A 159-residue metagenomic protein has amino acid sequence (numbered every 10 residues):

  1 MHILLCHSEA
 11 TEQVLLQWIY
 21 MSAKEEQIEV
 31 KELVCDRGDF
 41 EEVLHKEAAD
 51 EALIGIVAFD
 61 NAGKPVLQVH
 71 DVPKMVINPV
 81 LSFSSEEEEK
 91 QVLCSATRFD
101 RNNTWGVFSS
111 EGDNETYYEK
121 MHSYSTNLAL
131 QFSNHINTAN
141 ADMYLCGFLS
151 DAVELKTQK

Functional and structural regions predicted by a protein language model:
M1-V34: Short, surface-exposed "cap/lid" segments of acyl-processing enzymes
H2, I54-G55: Structural motif
T11-L15, F40, G112-E119: Short, charged/polar "capping" segments at the starts of alpha-helices and the immediately preceding loops
L15-Q17, E32-E51: Alpha/beta-hydrolase active-site loop
E26, H70, S125-L128: Short, structured coil segments at secondary-structure junctions
G55, H70-S84: A conserved short beta-strand
I56-L67: Gly/Ala-rich beta-loop-alpha elbow adjacent to hydrolase catalytic centers
S84-N140, G147-S150, E154-T157: The feature captures the conserved acid-bearing segment of alpha/beta-hydrolase catalytic domains
